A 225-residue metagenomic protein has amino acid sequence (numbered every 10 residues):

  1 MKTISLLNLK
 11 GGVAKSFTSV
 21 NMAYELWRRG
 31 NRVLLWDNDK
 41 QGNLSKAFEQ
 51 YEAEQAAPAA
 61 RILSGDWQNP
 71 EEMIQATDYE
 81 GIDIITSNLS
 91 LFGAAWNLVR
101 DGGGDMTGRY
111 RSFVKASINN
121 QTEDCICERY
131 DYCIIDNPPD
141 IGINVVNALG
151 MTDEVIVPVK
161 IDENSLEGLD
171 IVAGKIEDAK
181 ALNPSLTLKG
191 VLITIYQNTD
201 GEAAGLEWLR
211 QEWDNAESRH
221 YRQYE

Functional and structural regions predicted by a protein language model:
M1-E225: P-loop NTP-binding core
